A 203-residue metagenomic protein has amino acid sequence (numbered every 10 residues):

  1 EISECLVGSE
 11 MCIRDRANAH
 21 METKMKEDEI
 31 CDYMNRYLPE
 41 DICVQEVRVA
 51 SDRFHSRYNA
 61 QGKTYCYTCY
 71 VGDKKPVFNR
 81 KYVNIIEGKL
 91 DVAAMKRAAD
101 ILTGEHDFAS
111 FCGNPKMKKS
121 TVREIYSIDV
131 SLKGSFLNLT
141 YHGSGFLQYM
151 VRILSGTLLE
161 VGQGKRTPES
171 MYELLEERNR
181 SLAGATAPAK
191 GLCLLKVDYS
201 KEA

Functional and structural regions predicted by a protein language model:
E1-I13: Single conserved hydrophobic/aromatic residue that forms the stacking wall/gate of nucleotide- or nucleobase-binding
E10, R14, R152-S155: Active/ligand-binding-proximal structured segments within catalytic/core domains that scaffold catalytic residues
A19-Y37, I42, S181-A203: Long, intrinsically disordered, low-complexity Ser/Thr/Pro-rich regulatory/activation regions of nuclear proteins
R36-I42, E105-D107, L158-Q163: A common structural junction motif
I42-H142, A189: Non-catalytic RNA-recognition surface used by pseudouridine synthases
A109-A203: RNA substrate-recognition surfaces in RNA-acting enzymes
